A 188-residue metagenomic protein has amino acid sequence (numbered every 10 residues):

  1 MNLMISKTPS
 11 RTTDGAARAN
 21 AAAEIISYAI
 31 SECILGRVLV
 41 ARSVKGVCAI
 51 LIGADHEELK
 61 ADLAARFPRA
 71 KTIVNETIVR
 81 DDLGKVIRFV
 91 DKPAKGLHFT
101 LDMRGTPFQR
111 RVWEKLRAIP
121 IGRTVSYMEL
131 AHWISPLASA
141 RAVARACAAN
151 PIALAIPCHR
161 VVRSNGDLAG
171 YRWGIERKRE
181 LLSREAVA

Functional and structural regions predicted by a protein language model:
M1-A138, R184-A188: Basic nucleic-acid-binding alpha-helical/helix-turn surface characteristic of O6-alkylguanine DNA
L137-E180: Short glycine/serine-rich loop segments
